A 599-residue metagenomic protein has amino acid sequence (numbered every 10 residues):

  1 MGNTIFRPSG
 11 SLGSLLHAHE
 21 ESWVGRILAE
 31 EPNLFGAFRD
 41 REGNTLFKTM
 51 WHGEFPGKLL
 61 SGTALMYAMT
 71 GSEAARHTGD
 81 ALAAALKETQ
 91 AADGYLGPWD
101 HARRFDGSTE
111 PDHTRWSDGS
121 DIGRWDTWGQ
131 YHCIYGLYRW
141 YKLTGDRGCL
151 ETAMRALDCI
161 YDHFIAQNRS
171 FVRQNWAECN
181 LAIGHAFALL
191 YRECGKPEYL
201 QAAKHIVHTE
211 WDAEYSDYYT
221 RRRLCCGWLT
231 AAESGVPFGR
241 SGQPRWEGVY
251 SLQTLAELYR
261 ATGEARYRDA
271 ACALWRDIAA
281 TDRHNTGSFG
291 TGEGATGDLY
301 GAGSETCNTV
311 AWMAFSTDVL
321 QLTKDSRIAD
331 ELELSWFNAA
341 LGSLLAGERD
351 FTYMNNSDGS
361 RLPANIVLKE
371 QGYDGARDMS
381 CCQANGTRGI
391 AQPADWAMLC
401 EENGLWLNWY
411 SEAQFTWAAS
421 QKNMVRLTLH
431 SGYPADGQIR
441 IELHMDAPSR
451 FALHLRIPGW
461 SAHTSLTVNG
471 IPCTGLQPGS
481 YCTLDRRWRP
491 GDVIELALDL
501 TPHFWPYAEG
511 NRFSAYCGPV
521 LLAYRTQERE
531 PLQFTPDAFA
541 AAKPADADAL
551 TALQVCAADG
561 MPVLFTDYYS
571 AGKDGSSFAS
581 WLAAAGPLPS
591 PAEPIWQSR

Functional and structural regions predicted by a protein language model:
M1-F55, E73-P111, R147: Low-complexity, Ser/Thr/Pro/Gly-enriched N-terminal "stalk/linker" regions
R7-S11, L15, H19, G71-E88 (+5 more regions): Extended, well-ordered alpha-helical scaffold segments
G10-L12, L59-E73, Y131-D146, I183-K196 (+4 more regions): Well-ordered alpha-helical scaffold segments within catalytic/enzyme domains
D40-P56, S108-G129, C133, I165-L181 (+4 more regions): Solvent-exposed loop and edge beta-strand segments that line ligand/cofactor-binding and catalytic clefts
A203, A271, D330-N338, S343-E442 (+3 more regions): C-terminal beta-rich recognition modules with glycine/proline-rich loops and embedded aromatic residues
T254-T281, Y300-R349: Catalytic-core region of carbohydrate-active enzymes that cleave or remodel glycosidic bonds
P448-V468: Beta-strand-rich binding/interaction modules
P472-P478: Short beta-strand segments within Ig-like beta-sandwich modules, predominantly Fibronectin type-III
